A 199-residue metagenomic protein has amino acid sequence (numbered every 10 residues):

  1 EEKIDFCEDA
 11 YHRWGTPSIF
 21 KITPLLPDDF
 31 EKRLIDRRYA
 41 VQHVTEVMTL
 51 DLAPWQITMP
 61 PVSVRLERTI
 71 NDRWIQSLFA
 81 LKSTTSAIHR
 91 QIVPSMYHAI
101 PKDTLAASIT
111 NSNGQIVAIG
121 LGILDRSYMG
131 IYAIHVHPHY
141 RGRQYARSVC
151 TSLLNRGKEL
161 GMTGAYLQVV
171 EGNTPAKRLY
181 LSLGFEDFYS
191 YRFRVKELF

Functional and structural regions predicted by a protein language model:
E1-G15, I22-L26, I116, G120-Y132 (+1 more regions): Conserved donor-binding loop and adjoining core beta-sheet/short helix segment in diverse acyl/aminoacyl transferases
E2-D72, R194: Acyl-donor-binding surface of acyltransferase catalytic domains
E2-E8, A133-P138, G142-E159, R178-S182: Conserved acetyl-CoA-binding loop-helix of GNAT-fold acetyltransferases
H12-G15, S77-H89: Helix-loop element at the rim of GNAT/NAT acetyltransferase active sites that forms part of the acceptor-substrate
W14-P24, G157-Q168: Conserved GNAT acetyl-CoA-binding A-motif
K21-D28, L167-K177, R194-F199: Conserved beta-strand-loop-alpha-helix junction that forms the acyl-donor binding cleft
V41-L52, Y166-Q168, L181, E186-F199: Conserved catalytic-core motifs of GNAT/GCN5-like acyltransferases
I88-H137: A conserved beta-strand-loop-helix scaffold within acyl/acetyltransferase catalytic domains
